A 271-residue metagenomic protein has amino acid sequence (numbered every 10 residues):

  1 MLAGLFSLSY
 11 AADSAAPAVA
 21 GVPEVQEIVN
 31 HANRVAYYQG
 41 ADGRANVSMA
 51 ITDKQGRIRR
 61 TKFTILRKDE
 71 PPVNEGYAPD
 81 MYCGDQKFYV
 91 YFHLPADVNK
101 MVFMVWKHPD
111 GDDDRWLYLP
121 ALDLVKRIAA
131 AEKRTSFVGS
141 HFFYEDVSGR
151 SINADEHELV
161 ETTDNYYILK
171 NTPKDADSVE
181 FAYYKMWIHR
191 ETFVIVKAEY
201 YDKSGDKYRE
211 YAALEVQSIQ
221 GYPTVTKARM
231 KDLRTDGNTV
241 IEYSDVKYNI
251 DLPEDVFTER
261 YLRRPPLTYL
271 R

Functional and structural regions predicted by a protein language model:
M1-S7: Bacterial N-terminal signal peptides
S9-A20: Boundary at the C-terminal end of the N-terminal hydrophobic targeting segment
G21-A121: N-terminal mature ectodomain segment of secretory-pathway/periplasmic proteins
I65, H157-L159, I168-L169: Generic structural motif
R67-D69, K107, E161, E215-S218: Short, low-complexity Ser/Thr-rich regulatory SLiMs
H93, M104, D114-Y118, L124-A129 (+2 more regions): Gly/Pro-enriched, hydrophobic low-complexity segments that function as extracytoplasmic propeptides/linkers
D251-R271: Gram-negative outer-membrane assembly/targeting C-terminal domains
